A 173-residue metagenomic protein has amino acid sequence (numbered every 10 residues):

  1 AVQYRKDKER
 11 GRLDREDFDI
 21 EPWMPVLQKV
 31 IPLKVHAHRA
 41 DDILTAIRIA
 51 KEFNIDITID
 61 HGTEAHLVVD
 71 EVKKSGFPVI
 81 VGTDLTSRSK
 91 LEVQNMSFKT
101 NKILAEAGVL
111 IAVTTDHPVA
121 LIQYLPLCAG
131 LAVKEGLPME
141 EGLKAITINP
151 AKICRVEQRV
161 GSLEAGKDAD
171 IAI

Functional and structural regions predicted by a protein language model:
V2-S97, A112, A151-C154: Active-site core of metal-dependent hydrolases
P32, K73-K74, P78, G82-T86 (+1 more regions): His/Asp/Glu-enriched, well-ordered alpha-helical/loop segment that forms or immediately abuts the divalent-metal
